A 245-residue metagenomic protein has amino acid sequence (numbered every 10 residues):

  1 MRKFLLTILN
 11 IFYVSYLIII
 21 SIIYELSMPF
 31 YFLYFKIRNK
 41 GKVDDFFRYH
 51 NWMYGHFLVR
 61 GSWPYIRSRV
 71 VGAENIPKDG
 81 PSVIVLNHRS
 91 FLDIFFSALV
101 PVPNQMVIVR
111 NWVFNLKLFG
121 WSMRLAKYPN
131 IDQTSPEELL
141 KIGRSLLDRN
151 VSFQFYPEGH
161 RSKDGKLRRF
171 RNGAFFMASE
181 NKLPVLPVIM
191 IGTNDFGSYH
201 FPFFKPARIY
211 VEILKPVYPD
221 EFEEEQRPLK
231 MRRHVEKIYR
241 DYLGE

Functional and structural regions predicted by a protein language model:
M1-R69, W121-S122: A transmembrane-helix-recognition feature enriched in membrane-embedded lipid enzymes and envelope glyco-/phospholipid
F4, I8, L140-E245: Non-catalytic C-terminal accessory region of glycerolipid acyltransferases and related lyso-lipid remodeling enzymes
M28-W52, K78-T134: Catalytic core of membrane glycerolipid acyltransferases/transacylases, capturing the structured, soluble-facing
G61-W63, V100, M123, L146 (+1 more regions): A generic structural signal for well-ordered alpha-helical segments
W63-V71, T134-E137, T193-D195: Short gly/ser/thr-rich secondary-structure transition/capping motifs
P64-I66, D79, P103-N104, L125-A126 (+2 more regions): Structured helix-beta-strand junction loops
G72, N87-H88, V109-R110, Y156-P157 (+1 more regions): A secondary-structure boundary/capping signal
A73-P77: Glycine-rich helix-loop-beta junction characteristic of Rossmann-like nucleotide cofactor-binding loops
